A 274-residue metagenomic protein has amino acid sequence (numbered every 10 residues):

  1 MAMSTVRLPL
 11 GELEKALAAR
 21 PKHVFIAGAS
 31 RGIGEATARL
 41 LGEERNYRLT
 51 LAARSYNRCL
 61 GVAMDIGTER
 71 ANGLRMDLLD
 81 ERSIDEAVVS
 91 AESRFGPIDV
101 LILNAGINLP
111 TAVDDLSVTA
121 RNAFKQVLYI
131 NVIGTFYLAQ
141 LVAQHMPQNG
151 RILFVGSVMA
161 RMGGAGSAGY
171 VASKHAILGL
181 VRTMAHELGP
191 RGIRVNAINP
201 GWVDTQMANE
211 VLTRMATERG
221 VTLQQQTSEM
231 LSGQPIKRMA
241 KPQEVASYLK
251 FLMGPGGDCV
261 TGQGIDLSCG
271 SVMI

Functional and structural regions predicted by a protein language model:
S4-E14, V113, M162, R238 (+3 more regions): Short C-terminal tail/terminal secondary-structure segment of NAD(P)H-dependent dehydrogenase/reductase domains
S30-R31: Conserved glycine-rich cofactor-binding loop
A112-L116, A120-K125, M230: Substrate-binding pocket helix/loop in short-chain dehydrogenase/reductase
A139, S173, V181: Active-site helix of classical SDR
Q144, H186-P190: Alpha-helical segment proximal to the catalytic Tyr-Lys
S157: Residue(s) in the substrate-gating loop at a strand-loop-helix junction that position the organic substrate next
G189, R194, V260-G262: Short, small/polar-rich loop/turn modules that mediate ligand/substrate recognition or access, typified
